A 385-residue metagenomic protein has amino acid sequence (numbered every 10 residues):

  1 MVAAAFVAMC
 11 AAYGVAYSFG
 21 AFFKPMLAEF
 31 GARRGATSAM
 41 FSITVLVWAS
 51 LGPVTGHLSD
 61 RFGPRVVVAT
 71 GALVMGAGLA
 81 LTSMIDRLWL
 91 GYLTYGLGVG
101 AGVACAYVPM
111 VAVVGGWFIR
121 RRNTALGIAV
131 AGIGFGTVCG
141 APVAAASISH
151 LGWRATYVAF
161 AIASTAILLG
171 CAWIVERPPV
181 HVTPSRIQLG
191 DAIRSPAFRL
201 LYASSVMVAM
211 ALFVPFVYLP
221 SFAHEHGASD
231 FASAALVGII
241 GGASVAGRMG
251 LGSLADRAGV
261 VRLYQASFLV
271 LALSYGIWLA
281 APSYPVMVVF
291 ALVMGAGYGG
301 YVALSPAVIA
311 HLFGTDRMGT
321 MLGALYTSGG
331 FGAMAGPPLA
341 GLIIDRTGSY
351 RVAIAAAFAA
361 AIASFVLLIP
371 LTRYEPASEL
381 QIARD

Functional and structural regions predicted by a protein language model:
C10, G78, L90-C105, V206 (+1 more regions): Hydrophobic core of transmembrane alpha-helices in multi-pass small-molecule transporters, especially MFS/SLC-type
F19-K24, P196-M249, S253: Extracytoplasmic gate region of multi-pass secondary transporters
M26, A104-F118, G300-F313: Intracellular juxtamembrane helix-capping segments at the cytosolic ends of symmetry-related transmembrane helices
M26-L27, L58-S59, T137-L151, T156 (+3 more regions): Interfacial helix-cap and linker-helix signal at transmembrane-aqueous boundaries of multi-pass secondary transporters
S42-H57, G238-G250: Central cavity-lining transmembrane alpha-helices of secondary-active solute carriers, predominantly the Major
S50-L88, A255-V261: Conserved MFS/SLC helix-loop-helix module at the cytosolic interface between two early adjacent transmembrane helices
I128-E176: Helix-loop-helix hairpin linking two adjacent transmembrane segments in secondary transporters
L212, G238-S244, M249-G250, A255-V308: C-terminal transmembrane helical hairpin of 12-TM major facilitator-type secondary transporters
